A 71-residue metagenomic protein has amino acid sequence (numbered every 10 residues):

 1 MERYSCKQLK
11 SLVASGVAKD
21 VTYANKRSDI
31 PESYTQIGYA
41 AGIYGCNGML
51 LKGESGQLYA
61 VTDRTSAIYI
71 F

Functional and structural regions predicted by a protein language model:
R3-K26: N-terminal acidic leader/helix
K19-F71: Acidic, low-complexity, intrinsically disordered interaction modules
